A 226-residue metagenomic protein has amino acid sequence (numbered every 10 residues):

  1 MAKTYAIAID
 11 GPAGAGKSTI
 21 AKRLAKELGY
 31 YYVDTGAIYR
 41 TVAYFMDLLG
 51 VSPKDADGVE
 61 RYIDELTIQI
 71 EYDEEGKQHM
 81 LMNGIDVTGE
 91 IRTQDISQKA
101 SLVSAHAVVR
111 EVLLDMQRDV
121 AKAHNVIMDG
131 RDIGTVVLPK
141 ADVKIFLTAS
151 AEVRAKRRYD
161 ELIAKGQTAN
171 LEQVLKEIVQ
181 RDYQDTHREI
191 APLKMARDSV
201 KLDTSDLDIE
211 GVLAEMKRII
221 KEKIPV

Functional and structural regions predicted by a protein language model:
M1-A6: Extreme N-terminal, non-catalytic leader segments that precede Walker-type/kinase nucleotide-binding cores
I9: Hydrophobic anchor at the beta1->P-loop junction of P-loop NTPases
G14: Walker A (P-loop) phosphate-binding loop of P-loop NTPases
K17: Conserved lysine of the Walker
I20: Hydrophobic positions on the alpha1 helix immediately C-terminal to the Walker A/P-loop
E27-R92: N-terminal phosphate/diphosphate-binding loop that engages ATP/GTP or pyrophosphate donors across diverse enzyme folds
Y72, Q117-A123, R131, V136 (+2 more regions): Small-molecule kinase domains that catalyze NTP-dependent phosphoryl transfer to phosphate-bearing small molecules
T88-K165: ATP-dependent NMP and nucleoside kinases share a basic, alpha-helical "lid"
